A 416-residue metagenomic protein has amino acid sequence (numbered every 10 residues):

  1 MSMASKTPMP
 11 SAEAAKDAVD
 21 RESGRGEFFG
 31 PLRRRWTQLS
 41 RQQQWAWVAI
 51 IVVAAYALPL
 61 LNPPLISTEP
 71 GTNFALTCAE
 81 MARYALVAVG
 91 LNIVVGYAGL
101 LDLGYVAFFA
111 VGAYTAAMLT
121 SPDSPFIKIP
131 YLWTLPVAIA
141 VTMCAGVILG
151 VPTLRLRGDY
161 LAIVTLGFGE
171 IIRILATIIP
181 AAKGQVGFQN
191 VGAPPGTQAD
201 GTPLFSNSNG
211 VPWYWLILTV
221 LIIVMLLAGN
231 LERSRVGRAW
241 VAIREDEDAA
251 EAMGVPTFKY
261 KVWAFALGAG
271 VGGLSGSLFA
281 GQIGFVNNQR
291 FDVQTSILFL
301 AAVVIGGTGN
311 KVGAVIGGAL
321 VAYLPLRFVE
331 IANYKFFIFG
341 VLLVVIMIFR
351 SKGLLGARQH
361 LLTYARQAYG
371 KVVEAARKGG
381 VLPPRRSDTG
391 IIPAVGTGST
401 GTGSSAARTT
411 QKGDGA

Functional and structural regions predicted by a protein language model:
S2-A416: Transmembrane alpha-helices and adjacent helix-loop boundaries
